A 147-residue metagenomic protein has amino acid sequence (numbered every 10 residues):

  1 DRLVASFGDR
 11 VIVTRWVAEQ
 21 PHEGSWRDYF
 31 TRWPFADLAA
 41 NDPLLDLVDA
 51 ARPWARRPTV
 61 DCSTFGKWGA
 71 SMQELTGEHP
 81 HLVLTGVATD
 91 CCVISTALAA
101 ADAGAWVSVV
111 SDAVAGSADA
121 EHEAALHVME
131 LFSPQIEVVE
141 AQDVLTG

Functional and structural regions predicted by a protein language model:
D1: Loop-to-helix element that buttresses phosphate recognition and phosphoryl-transfer chemistry
V4-E23: Von Willebrand factor
A5-D9, F35-G147: Active-site-adjacent betaalpha module
Q20-A39: Acidic/polar short surface loop at catalytic or gating sites that assists cofactor/ion binding and chemistry
